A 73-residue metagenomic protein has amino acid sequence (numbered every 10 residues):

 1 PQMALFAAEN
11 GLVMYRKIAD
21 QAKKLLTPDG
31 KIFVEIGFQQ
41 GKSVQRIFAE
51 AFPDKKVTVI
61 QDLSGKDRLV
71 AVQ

Functional and structural regions predicted by a protein language model:
P1-M14: Mobile active-site "lid"/loop adjacent to the S-adenosyl-L-methionine
L5-A8, D20, E50: Intrinsic disorder/low-complexity segments
I18, A22, V72: Residue-level signal for inorganic ion chemistry
L25-P28: Helix-to-beta-strand junctions that scaffold the AdoMet/dcAdoMet cofactor pocket in Class I SAM-dependent enzymes
F33-Q73: C-terminal catalytic and target-recognition region of SAM-dependent MTase-like enzymes, primarily methyltransferases
